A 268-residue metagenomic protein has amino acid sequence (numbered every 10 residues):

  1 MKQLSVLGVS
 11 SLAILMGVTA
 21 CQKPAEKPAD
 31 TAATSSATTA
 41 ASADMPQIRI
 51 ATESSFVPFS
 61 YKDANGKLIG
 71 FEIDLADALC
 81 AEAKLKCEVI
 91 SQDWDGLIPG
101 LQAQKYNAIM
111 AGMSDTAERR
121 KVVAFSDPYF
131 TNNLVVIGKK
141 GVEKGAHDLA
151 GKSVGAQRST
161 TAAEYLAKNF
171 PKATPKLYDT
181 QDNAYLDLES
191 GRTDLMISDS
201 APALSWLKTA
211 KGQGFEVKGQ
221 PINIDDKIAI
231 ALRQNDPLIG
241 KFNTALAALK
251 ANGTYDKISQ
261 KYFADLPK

Functional and structural regions predicted by a protein language model:
A20-D30: Bacterial lipoprotein signal-peptidase II cleavage site
Q22, I73-E82, K152-S153, R158-T161 (+1 more regions): Extended ligand-binding regions for polar small-molecule ligands
D30-G112: Extracytoplasmic small-molecule ligand-binding "clamshell" domains of the periplasmic binding protein/Venus flytrap
A33, G138-V154: Flexible hinge/capping segments at coil-to-helix
A51-F56, I90-D95, Q104-T116, K139 (+4 more regions): Beta->alpha turn/N-cap motifs
S54, F130-V135, S200, L204-A247 (+1 more regions): Periplasmic-binding protein-like
I73-D74, E88-P99, G141, R158 (+1 more regions): Short helix-initiation/N-cap motifs at beta->coil->alpha
L85-K86, Q102-A111, S153, P171 (+3 more regions): Alpha-to-beta junction loops
